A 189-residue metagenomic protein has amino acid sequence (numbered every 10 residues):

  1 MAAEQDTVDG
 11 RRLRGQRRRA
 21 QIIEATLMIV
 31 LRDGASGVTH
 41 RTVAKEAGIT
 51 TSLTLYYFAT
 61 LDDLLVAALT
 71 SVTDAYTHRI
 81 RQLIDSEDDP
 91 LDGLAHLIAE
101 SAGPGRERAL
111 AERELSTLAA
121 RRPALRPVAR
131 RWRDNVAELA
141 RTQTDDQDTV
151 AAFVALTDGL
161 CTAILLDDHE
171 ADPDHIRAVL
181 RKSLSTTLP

Functional and structural regions predicted by a protein language model:
M1-R17: N-terminal intrinsically disordered/low-complexity leader segments
Q21, A25-D63, A67: Helix-turn-helix
T70-A75: Short, basic, alpha-helical segments at the C-terminal edge of helix-turn-helix-like DNA-binding modules
T77, P104-R113, L118-A151, R177-A178: Amphipathic alpha-helical packing segments from all-alpha helical-bundle domains
H78-A109, F153: Hydrophobic alpha-helical connector segments
L97-I98, E112-S116, F153, T157-L160: Short alpha-helical scaffolding segments that buttress acidic/His motifs in well-ordered protein cores
L125-R130, T142-P189: Hydrophobic/aromatic-rich alpha-helical bundle segments in the mid-to-C-terminal region
